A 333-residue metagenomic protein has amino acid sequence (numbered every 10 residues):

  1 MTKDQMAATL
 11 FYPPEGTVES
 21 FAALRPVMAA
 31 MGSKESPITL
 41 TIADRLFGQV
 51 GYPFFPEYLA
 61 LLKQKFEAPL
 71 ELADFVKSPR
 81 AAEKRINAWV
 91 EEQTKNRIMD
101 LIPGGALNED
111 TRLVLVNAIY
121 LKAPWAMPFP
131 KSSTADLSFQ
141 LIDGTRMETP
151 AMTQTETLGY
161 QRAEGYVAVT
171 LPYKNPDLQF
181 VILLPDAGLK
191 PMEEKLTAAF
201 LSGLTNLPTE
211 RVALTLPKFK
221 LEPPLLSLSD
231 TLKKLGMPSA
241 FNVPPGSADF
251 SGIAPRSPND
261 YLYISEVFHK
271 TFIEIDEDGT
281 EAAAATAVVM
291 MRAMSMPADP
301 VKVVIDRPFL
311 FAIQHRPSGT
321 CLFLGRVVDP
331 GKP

Functional and structural regions predicted by a protein language model:
T2-A7, L189-M192, P223-L225, A283 (+2 more regions): Extracytoplasmic/secreted cell-surface and envelope-processing proteins
T2-E19, E92, Q140: Primarily short, surface-exposed interaction patches in extracytoplasmic proteins
K3-D4, T170-P172, D299-P333: Feature captures eukaryotic membrane-trafficking machinery centered on endolysosomal pathways and lysosome-related
M6-F11, F129-S138, M192-S202: Short Gly/aromatic-enriched secondary-structure transition segments
T17-V18, N87, G203: Short, flexible segments with low predicted structural confidence
A23-G188, L207-P300: Non-catalytic, conformational "gating/processing" segments within enzyme and secreted inhibitor domains
L196-A198, V289-M291, V328: Short, solvent-exposed amphipathic alpha-helical segments in soluble enzyme and RNA/protein-processing domains
